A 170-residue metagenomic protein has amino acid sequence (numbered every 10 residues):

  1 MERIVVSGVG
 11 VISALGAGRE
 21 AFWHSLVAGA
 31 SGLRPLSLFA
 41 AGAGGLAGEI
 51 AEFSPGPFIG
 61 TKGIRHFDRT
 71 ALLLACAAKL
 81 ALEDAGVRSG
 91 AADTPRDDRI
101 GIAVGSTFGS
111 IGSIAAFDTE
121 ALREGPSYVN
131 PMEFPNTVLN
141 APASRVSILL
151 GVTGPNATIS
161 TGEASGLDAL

Functional and structural regions predicted by a protein language model:
M1-P155: Conserved "HGTGT" condensation-loop signature of ketosynthase/thiolase-family condensing enzymes that catalyze
T158-G162: Short beta->alpha junction loops
G166: Short conserved active-site loop signatures built around small residues
A169: Active-site histidine-anchored catalytic micro-motif
